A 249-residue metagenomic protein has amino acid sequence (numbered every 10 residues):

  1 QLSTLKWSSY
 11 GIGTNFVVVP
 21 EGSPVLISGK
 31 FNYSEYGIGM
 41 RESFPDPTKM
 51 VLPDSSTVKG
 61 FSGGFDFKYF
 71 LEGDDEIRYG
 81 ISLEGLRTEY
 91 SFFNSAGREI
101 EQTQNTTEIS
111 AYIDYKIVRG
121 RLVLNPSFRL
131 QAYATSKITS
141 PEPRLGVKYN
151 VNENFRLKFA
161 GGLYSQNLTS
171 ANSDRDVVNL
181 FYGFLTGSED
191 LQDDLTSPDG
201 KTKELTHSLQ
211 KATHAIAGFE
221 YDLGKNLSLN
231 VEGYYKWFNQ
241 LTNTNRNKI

Functional and structural regions predicted by a protein language model:
Q1-L2, Y10-G11, F44-V51, F61-G63 (+5 more regions): Extracytoplasmic loops and strand-loop junctions of Gram-negative outer membrane beta-barrel proteins
K6-K137: Face-selective signature of the C-terminal outer-membrane beta-barrel domain
S23, S62, D75, S140 (+5 more regions): Subset of outer-membrane beta-barrel
I27-F31, Y79-I81, P126, L145 (+3 more regions): Membrane-embedded beta-strand positions of outer-membrane beta-barrel proteins
V58-Y69, F128, I138-G162, Y221-L223: Transmembrane beta-barrel strand/turn architecture of Gram-negative outer membrane proteins
G60-D66, Q104, E108-Y112, E204 (+2 more regions): Outer membrane beta-barrel strand-and-loop segments of large Gram-negative receptors, especially TonB-dependent
E89, A134-T135, N154-H214, Y235-I249: Surface-exposed extracellular loop regions of Gram-negative outer-membrane beta-barrel proteins, predominantly
Q104-T106, S110-K116, F128-L130, S136-I138 (+6 more regions): Extended, folded domain segments that form the structural surfaces/walls around functional sites
